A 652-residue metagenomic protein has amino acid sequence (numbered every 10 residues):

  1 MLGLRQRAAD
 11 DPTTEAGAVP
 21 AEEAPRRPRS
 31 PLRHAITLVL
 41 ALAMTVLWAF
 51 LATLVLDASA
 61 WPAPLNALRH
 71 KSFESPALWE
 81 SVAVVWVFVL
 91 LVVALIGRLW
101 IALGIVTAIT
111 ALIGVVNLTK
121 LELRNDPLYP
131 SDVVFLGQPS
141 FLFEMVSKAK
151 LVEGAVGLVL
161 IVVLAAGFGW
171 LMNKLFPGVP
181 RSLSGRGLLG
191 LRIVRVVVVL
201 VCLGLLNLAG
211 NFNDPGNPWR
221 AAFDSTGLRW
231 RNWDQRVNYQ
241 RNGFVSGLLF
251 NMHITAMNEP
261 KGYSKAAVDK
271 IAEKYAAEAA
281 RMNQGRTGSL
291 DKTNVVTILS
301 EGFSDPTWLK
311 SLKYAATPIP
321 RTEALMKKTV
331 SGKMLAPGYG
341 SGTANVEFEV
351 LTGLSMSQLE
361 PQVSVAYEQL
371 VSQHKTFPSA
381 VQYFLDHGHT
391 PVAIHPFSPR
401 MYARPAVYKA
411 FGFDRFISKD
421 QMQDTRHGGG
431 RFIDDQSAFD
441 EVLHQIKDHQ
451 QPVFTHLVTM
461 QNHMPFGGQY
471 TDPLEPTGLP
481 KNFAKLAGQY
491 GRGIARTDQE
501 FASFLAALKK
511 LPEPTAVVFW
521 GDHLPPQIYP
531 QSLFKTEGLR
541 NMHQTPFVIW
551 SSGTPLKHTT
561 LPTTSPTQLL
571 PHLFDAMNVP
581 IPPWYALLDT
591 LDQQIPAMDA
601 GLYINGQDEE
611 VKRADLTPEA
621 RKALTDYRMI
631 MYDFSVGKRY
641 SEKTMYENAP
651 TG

Functional and structural regions predicted by a protein language model:
L2-N238: Transmembrane and membrane-interface helices of multi-pass, inner-membrane envelope-modifying transferases
V87-F88, L290-K292, L511-E513: Short hydrophobic "helix-edge" motifs at membrane interfaces and signal-peptide entry regions
L95-G97, G288-L299, K328-V330: Short, solvent-exposed loop/edge-beta patches enriched in aromatic
T119, V146-E153, A166, G178-V179 (+8 more regions): Short secondary-structure junctions and interdomain/linker hinges
P130, Y239-F244, G340-S341, I433: Membrane-interface micro-motifs in multi-pass membrane enzymes
N207-T297: Membrane-interface segments at or immediately adjacent to transmembrane helices that form the boundary between
A280-R286, S300, D305-G652: Solvent-exposed soluble domains appended to multi-pass membrane proteins
